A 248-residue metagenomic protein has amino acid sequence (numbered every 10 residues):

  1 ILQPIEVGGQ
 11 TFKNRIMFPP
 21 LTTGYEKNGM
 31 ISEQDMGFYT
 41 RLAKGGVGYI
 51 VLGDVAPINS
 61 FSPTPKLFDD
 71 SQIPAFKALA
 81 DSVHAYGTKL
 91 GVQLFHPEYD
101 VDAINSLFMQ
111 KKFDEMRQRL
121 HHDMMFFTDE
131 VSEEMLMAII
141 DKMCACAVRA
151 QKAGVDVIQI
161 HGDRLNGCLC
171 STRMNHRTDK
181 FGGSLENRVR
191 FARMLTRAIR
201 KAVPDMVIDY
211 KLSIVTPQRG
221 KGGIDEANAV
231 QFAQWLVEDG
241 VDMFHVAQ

Functional and structural regions predicted by a protein language model:
I1-Q248: Flavin-dependent oxidoreductase catalytic cores
